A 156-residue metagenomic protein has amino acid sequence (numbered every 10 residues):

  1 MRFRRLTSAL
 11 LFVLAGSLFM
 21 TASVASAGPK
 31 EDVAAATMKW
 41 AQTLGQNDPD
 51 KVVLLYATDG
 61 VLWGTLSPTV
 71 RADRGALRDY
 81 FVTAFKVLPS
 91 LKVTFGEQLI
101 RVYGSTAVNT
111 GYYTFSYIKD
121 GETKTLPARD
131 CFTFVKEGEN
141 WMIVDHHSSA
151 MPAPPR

Functional and structural regions predicted by a protein language model:
M1-R5: N-terminal secretory signal peptides that target proteins for export/translocation
A9-T21: Bacterial N-terminal signal peptides
T21-A27: Sec/Tat signal peptide C-region and signal peptidase I cleavage site
A27-L54, V61-R156: A beta-strand edge to alpha-helix "cap/lid" segment located at domain peripheries
